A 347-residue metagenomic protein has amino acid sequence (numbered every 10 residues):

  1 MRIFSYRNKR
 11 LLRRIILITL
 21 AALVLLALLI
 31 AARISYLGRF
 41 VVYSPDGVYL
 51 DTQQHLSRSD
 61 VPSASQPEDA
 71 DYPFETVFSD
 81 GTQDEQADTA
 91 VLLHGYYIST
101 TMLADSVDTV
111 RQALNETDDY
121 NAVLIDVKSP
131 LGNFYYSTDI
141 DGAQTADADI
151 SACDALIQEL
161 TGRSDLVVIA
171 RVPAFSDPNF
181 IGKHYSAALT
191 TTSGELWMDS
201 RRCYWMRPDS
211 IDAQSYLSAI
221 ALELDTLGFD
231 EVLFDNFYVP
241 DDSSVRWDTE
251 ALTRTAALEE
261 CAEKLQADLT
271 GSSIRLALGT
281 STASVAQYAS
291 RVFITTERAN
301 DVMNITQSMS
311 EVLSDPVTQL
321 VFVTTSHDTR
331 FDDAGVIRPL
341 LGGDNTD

Functional and structural regions predicted by a protein language model:
M1-R14: N-terminal Lys/Arg-rich, disordered targeting/topogenic segments
I16-R33: Hydrophobic membrane-insertion alpha-helices, especially the h-region of bacterial N-terminal signal peptides
R33-G47, D51, A289-D347: Substrate-binding cleft of secreted/luminal carbohydrate-active enzymes
D84-T101, F175-L222: Active-site-adjacent "subsite" loops/lids of carbohydrate-active enzymes
Y97, V167-D177, L233-D235, R254-A289 (+2 more regions): Aromatic-lined carbohydrate-recognition surfaces of secreted/lumenal glycan-active proteins
D108-N133, E223-V232, Q287-T295: Catalytic domains of carbohydrate-active enzymes, especially glycoside hydrolases
Y120-S151, W247: Aromatic-lined carbohydrate-binding/catalytic grooves of carbohydrate-active enzymes
A122, A148-W197: Glycine-rich, aromatic-flanked loop segments that form ligand/cofactor-binding clefts across common enzyme folds
